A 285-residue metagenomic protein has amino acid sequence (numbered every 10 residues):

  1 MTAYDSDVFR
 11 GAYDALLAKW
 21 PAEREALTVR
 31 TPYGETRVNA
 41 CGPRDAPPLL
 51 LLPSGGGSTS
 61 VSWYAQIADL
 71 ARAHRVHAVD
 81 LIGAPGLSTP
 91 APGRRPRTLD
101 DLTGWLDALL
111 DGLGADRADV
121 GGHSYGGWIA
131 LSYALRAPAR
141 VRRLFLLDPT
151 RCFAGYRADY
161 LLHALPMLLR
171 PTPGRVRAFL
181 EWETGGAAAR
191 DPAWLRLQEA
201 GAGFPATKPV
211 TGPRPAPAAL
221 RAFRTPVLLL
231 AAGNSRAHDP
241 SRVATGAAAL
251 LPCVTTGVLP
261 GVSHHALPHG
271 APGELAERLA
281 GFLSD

Functional and structural regions predicted by a protein language model:
M1-L49, A73-H74, A115-D116, E277-A280 (+1 more regions): Alpha/beta-hydrolase fold catalytic core
G34-G86: Conserved HGGG/HGGXW glycine-rich cap/lid loop of the alpha/beta-hydrolase fold
G34-T36, G155-Y160, R170-F223: Conserved alpha/beta-hydrolase catalytic His-Asp/Glu region
A68, L228-S263: Conserved loop-alpha-helix segment in the C-terminal half of the alpha/beta-hydrolase fold that carries the catalytic
H77-G121, A276: Active-site loop/oxyanion-hole signature of alpha/beta-hydrolase fold enzymes
G122, G126, A130: Gly/Ala-rich beta-loop-alpha elbow adjacent to hydrolase catalytic centers
L131, L135, V141-P171: Flexible "cap/lid" loop of the alpha/beta hydrolase fold
V262-P272: Catalytic histidine-centered segment of alpha/beta-hydrolase-like enzymes
